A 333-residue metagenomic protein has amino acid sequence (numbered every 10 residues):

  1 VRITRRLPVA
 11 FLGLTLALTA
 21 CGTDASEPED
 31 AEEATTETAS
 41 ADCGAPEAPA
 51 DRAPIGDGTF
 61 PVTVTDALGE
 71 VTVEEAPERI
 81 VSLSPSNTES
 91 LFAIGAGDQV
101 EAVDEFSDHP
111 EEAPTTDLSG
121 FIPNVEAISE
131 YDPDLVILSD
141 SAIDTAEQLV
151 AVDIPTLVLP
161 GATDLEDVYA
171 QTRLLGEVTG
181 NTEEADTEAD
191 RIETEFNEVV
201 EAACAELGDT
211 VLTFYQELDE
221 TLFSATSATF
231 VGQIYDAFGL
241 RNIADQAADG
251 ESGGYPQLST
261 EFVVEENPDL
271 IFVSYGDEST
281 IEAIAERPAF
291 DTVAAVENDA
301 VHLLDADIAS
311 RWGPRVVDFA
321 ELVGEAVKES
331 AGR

Functional and structural regions predicted by a protein language model:
R2-L83, E183-Y215, A326-R333: Bacterial Sec-exported substrate-binding components of ABC uptake systems
G56, T63, R79-Y131, L135-S141 (+1 more regions): A short, structured surface patch at a secondary-structure boundary
A67-L68, T116-E126, D249-T260: Short helix-initiation/N-cap motifs at beta->coil->alpha
P77, N124-L138, I154, S259-V273: Proline-aspartate-enriched helix->loop->beta-strand connector
A96, V152-I154, F238, V296-E297: Short, structured coil segments at secondary-structure junctions
S107-D108, S224-G254: Alpha-helical, coiled-coil/dimerization segments enriched in small aliphatic residues
D144, D167, R173-G176, D186 (+2 more regions): Structured C-terminal subdomain patch of bacterial secreted/periplasmic proteins
D144, L159-L174, G208-I234, S279-I281: Extracytoplasmic ligand-binding site segments that recognize negatively charged/polar headgroups
